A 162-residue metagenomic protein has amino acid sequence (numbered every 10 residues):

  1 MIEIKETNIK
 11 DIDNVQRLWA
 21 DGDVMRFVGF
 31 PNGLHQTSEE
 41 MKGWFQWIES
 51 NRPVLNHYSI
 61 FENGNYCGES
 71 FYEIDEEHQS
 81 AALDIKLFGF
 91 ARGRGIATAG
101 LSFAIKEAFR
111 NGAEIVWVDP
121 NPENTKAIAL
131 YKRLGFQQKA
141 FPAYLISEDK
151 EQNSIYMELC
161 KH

Functional and structural regions predicted by a protein language model:
M1-S38, K42-G43: A short, well-structured alpha-helix characteristic of acyl/acetyltransferase catalytic modules
T7, W117-P120, Q137-S154: Conserved catalytic-core motifs of GNAT/GCN5-like acyltransferases
L34-F90, C160-K161: Acetyl-CoA-dependent GNAT
E69-D75, A104-E107, W117-N121, L130: Long, contiguous binding/interaction regions
F88-F90, R94, P122-E123: Active-site acidic-Proline motif in GNAT/NAT acetyltransferases
G93-K106, A129-R133: Conserved acetyl-CoA-binding loop-helix of GNAT-fold acetyltransferases
A97, L101, N124-A127, Y144-D149: Short glycine/proline-centered loop/turn elements that form peptide/ligand docking sites
